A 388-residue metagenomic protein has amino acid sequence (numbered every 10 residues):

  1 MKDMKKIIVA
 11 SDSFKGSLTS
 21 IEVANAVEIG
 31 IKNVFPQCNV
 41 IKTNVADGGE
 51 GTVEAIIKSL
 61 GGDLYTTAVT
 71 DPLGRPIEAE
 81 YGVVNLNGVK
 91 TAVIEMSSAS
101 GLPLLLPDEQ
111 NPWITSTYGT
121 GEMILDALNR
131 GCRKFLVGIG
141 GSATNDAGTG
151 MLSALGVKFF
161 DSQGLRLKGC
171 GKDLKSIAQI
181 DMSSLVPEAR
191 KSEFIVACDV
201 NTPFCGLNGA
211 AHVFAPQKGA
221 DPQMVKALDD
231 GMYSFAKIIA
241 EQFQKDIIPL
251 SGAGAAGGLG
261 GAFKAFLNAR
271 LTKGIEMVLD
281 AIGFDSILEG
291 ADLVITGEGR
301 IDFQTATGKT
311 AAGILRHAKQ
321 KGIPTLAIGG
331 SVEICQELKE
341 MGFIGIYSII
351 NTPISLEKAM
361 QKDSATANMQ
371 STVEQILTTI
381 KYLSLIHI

Functional and structural regions predicted by a protein language model:
K2-I8: Extreme N-terminal starter segment of soluble prokaryotic enzymes
I29-L104, F194-F204, A210-A211: Glycine-rich nucleotide/cofactor/substrate-binding loop typically near the N-terminus or early in the first domain
P76-A143: Anion-binding (especially nucleotide phosphate/pyrophosphate-binding) glycine-rich loop and adjoining beta-alpha core
I114-Y118, E122-L125, N129-L136, A143-E193: Glycine/threonine-rich beta-strand-loop-alpha-helix active-site module that forms ligand/phosphate-binding
L228-A291: Oxyanion-binding "anion nests"
A269-G274, I282-H317: Glycine-rich phosphate-binding loop
G329-S384: Internal helix-turn-beta structural module
I386-I388: Conserved small/polar residues in nucleotide/adenosyl-binding loops
